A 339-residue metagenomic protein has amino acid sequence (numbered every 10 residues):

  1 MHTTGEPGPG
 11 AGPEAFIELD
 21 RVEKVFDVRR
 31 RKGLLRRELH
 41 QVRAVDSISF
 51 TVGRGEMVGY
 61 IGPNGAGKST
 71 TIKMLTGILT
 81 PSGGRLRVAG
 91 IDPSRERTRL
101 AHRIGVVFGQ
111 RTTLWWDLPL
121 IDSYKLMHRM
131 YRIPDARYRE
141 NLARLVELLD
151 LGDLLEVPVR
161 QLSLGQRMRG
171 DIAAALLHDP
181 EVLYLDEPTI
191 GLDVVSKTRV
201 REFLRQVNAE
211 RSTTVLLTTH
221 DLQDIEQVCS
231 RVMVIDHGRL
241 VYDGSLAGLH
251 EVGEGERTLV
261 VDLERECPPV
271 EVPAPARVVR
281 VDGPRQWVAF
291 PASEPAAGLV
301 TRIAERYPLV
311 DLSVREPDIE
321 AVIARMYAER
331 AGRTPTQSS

Functional and structural regions predicted by a protein language model:
G84-S94, L100-A101: Conserved ABC transporter NBD signature motif
K125, R129, A136-L154: Conserved ABC ATPase "signature" region
P158-L162: Conserved ABC ATPase signature
D179: Conserved catalytic motifs of ABC-family nucleotide-binding domains
L183-E187: Catalytic Walker B motif of ABC-type/P-loop ATPase nucleotide-binding domains
R201-P291: ABC transporter nucleotide-binding domain
